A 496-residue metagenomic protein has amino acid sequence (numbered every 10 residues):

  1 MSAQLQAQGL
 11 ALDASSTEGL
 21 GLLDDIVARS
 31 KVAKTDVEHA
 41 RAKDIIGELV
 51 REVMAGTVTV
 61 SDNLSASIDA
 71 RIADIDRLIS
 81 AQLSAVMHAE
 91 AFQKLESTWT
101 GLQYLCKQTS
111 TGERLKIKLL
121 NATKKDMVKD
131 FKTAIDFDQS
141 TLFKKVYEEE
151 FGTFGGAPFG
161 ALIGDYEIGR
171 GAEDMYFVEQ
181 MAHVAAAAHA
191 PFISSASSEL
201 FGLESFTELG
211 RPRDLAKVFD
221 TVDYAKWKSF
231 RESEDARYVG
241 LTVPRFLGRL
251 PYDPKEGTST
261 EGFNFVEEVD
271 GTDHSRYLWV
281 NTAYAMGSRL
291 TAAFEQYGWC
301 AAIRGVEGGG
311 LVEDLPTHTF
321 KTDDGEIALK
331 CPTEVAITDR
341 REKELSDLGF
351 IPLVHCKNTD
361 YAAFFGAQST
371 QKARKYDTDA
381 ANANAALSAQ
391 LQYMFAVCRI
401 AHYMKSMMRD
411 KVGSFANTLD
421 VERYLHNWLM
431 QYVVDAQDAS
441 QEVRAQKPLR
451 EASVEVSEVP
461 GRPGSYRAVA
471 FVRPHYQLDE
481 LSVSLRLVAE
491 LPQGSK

Functional and structural regions predicted by a protein language model:
M1-K125, K132: N-terminal-proximal low-complexity accessory segments that begin disordered and transition into the first
L49, L78, Q82, T98-L105 (+4 more regions): Generic, well-ordered alpha-helical scaffold segments in large soluble proteins
S97-L102, E113-K124, Q437-V459: Long, charged, glycine-rich C-terminal linkers/tails
S97-R170: Long, charge-patterned amphipathic interaction tracts in eukaryotic proteins
F151-P332: Extended, regular secondary-structure scaffolds
N264-D420, Y424, E480-V483: Long, contiguous, structured domain-core segments that constitute the functional module of a protein
D420-A445: Short, hydrophobic/π-rich interface segment
S453-K496: C-terminal edge-of-domain segments
